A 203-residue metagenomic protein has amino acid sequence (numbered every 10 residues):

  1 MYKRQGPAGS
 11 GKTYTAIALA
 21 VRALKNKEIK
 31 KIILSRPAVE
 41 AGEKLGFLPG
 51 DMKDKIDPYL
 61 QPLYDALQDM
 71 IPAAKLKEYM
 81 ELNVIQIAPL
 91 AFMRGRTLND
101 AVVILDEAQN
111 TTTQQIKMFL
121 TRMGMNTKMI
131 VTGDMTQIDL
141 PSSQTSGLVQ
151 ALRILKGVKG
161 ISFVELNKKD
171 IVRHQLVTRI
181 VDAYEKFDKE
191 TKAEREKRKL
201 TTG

Functional and structural regions predicted by a protein language model:
M1-Q5: Conserved small/polar residues in nucleotide/adenosyl-binding loops
P7, T13-V84, S143-G157: Conserved P-loop
K27-E28, E81, T97-D100, M123-T127 (+1 more regions): Short loop/turn elements that form and flank the Walker-type P-loop nucleotide-binding site in RecA-like NTPase cores
I32, D106, F119, T132 (+1 more regions): Residue-level signature of catalytic and energy-coupling elements of molecular machines, predominantly ATP/GTP-dependent
A38, G42-P49, D100-V102, T111 (+1 more regions): Conserved P-loop NTPase nucleotide-binding/switch module
Q68-M70, A74, M80-N83, I87 (+5 more regions): C-terminal regulatory/interaction module of P-loop NTP-utilizing enzymes
N83-I104, A108-M118: Conserved RecA-like ASCE ATPase "motif II neighborhood" in helicase/translocase motors
L152-E196: Conserved coupling/interface region of RecA-like P-loop/ASCE motor cores
